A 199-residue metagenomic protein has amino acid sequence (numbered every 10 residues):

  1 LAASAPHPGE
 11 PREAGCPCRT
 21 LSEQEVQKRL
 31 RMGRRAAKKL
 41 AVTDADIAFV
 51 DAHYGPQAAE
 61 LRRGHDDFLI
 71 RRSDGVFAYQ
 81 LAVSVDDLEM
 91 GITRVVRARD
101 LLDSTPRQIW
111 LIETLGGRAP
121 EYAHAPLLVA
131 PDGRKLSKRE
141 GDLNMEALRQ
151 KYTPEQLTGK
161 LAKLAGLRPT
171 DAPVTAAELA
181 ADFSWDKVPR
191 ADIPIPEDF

Functional and structural regions predicted by a protein language model:
L1-K138, N144-L148, P196-F199: Active-site cores that bind ATP or allylic diphosphates and position pyrophosphate for catalysis
K28-R31, R35, A45, R134-L136 (+1 more regions): Non-catalytic terminal extensions that flank enzyme cores
